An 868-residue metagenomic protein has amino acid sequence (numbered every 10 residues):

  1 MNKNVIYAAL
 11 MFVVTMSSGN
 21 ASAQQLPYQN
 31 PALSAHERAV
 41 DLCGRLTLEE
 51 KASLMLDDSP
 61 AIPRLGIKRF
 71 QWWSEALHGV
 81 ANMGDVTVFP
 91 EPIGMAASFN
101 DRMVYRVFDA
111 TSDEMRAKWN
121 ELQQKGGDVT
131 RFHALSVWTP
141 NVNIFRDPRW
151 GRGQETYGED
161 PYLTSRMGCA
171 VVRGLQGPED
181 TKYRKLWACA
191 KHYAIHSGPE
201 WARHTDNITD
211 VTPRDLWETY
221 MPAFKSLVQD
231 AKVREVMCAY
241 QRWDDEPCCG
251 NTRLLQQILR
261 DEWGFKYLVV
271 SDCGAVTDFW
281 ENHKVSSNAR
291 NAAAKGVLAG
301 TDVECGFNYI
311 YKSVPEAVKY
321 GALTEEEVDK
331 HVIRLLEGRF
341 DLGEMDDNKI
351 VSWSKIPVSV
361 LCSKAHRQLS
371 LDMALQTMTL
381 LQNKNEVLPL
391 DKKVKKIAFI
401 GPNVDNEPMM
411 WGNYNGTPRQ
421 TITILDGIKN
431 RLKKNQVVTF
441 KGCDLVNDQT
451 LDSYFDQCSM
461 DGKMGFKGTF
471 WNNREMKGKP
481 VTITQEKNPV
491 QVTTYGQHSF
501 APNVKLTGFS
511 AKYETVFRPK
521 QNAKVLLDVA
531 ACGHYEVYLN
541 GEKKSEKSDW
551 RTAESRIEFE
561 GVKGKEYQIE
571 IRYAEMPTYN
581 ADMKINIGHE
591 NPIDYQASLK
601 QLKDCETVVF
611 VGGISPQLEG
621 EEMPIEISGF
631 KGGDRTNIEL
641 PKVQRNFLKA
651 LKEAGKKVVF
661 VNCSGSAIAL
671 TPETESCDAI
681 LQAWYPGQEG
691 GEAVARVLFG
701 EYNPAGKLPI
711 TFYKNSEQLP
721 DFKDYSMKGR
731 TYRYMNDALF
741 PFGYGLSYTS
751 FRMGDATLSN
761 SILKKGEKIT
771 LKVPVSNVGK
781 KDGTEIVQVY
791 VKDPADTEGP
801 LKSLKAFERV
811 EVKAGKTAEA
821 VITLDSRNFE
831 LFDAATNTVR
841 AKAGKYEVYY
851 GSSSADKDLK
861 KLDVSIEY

Functional and structural regions predicted by a protein language model:
M1-Q25: Bacterial Sec-dependent N-terminal signal peptides
S22-L831, T838-D856, Y868: Glycoside hydrolase catalytic-domain context in secreted enzymes
K857-L862: Extracellular and select intracellular beta-sandwich modules with Ser/Thr-enriched, small-residue motifs on
